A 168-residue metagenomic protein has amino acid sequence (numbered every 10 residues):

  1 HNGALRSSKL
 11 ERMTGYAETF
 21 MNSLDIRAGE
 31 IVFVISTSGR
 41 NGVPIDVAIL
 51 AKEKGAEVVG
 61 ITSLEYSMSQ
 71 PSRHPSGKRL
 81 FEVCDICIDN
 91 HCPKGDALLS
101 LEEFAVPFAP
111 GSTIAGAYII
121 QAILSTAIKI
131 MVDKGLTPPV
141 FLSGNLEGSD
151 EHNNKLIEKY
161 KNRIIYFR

Functional and structural regions predicted by a protein language model:
H1-L124: Glycine-rich phosphate-binding loops that contact phosphosugars or nucleotide phosphates
E102-F167: YjeF_N-associated NAD(P)HX repair module
